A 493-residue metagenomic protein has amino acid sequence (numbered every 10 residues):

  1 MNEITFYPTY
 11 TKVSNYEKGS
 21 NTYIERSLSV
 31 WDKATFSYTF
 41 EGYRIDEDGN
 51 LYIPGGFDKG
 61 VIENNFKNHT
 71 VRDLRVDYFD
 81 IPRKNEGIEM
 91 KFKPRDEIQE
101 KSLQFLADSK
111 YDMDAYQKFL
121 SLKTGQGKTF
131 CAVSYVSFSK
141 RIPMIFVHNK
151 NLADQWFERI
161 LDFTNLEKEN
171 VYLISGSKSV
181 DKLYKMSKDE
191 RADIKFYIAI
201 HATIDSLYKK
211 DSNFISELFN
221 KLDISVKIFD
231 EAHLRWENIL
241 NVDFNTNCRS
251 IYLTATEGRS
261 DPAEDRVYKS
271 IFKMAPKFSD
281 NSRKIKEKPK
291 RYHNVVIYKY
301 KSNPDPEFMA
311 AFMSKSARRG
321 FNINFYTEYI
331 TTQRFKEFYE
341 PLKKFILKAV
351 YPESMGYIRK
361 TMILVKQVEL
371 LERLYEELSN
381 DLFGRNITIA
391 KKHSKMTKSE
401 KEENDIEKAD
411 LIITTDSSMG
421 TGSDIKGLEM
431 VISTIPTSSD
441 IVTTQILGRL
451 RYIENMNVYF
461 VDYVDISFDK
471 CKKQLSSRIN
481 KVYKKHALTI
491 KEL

Functional and structural regions predicted by a protein language model:
D112-Y135: Walker A/P-loop
F130-C131, F138-F163, K366-L371: Conserved Walker A/P-loop ATP-binding site and its immediately adjacent core in helicase/helicase-like ATPase domains
L152-K178, D381-G384: Conserved helix-turn-beta segment of the N-terminal RecA-like "Helicase ATP-binding" lobe in SF1/SF2 helicases
D181-S187, R373, N386-S417: Conserved helicase ATPase core of P-loop NTP-dependent helicases/translocases
V226, E231-Y292: Post-DEXD/H (motif II) to motif III coupling segment of the RecA-like Helicase ATP-binding lobe
K277-T361: Conserved interdomain linker/interface between the two RecA-like ATPase lobes of SF2 helicase motors
S423-P436, V458-D462: A short beta-strand element within the Helicase C-terminal
S438-N457: Conserved SF2 helicase motif VI
